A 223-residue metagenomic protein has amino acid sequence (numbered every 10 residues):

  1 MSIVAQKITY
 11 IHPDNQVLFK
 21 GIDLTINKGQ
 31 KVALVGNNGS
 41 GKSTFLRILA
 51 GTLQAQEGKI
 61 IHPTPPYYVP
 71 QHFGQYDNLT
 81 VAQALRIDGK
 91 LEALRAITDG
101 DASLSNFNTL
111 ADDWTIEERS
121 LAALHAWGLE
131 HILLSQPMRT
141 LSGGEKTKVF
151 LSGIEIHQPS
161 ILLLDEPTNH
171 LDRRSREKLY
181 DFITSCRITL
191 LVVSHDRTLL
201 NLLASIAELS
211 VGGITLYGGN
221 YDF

Functional and structural regions predicted by a protein language model:
M1-A5, T9-G21, E130: A short, flexible loop at the N-terminus of ABC-type nucleotide-binding domains that lies
I26-K28: Conserved hydrophobic segment flanking the Walker A/P-loop of ABC-type ATPase nucleotide-binding domains
V35-N37: The feature captures the beta-strand-to-loop junction immediately N-terminal to the Walker
A50: Helix-to-loop junction immediately C-terminal to a conserved catalytic motif
Q75-T140: ABC-family P-loop ATPase nucleotide-binding domains
L151: Hydrophobic anchor residue at the start of the ABC signature
L162-E166, L171: Catalytic Walker B motif of ABC-type/P-loop ATPase nucleotide-binding domains
